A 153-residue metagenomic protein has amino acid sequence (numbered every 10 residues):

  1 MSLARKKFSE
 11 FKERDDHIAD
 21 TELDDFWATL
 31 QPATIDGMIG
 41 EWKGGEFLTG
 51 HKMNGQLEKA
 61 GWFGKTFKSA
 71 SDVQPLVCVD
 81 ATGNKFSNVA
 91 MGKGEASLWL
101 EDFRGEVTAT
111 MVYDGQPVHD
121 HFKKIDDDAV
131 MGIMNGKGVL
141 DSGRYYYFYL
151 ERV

Functional and structural regions predicted by a protein language model:
M1-S97, V153: Amphipathic/hydrophobic helical signal segments and adjacent flexible N-terminal regions that mediate secretion
G40-K52, R104, P117-D120, V139-L140 (+1 more regions): Soluble, non-transmembrane catalytic domains of enzymes that act on hydrophobic metabolites at membranes
G44, A109-G115, G132-K137: Short beta-strand segments that buttress and anchor functional surface loops
D72-H119, K123-D128: Contiguous, well-ordered beta-strand patches that form the walls/edges of small beta-barrel/beta-sandwich domains
G136-V153: Edge beta-strand at a domain terminus
